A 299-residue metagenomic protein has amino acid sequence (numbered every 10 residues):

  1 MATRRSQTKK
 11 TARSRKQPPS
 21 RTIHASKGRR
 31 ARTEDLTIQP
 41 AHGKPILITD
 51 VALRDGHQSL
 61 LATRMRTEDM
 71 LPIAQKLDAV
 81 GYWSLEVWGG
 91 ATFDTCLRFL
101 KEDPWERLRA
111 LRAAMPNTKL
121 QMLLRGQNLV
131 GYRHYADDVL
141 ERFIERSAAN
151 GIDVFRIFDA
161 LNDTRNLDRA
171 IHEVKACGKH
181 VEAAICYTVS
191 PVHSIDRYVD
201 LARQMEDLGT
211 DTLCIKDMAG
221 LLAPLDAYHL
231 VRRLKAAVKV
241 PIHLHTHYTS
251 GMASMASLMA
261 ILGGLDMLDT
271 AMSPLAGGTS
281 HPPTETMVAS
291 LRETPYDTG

Functional and structural regions predicted by a protein language model:
A2-G299: Catalytic cores and adjacent flexible loops of soluble metabolic enzymes that perform enolate/carbanion chemistry on
